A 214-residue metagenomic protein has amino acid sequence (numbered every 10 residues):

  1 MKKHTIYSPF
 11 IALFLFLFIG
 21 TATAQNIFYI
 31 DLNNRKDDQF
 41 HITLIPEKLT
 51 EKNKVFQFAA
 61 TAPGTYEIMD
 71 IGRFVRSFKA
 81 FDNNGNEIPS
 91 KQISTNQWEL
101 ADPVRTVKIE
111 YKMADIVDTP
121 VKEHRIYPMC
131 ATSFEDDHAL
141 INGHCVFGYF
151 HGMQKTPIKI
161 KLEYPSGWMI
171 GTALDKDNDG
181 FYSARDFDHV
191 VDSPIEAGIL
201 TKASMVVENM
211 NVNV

Functional and structural regions predicted by a protein language model:
M1-F28: Bacterial Sec-dependent N-terminal signal peptides
I6-P9, N33, N84: Intrinsic disorder/low-complexity detector
T23-Q25, D37, E51, K155 (+1 more regions): Sequence-level motif detector for i,i+2 pairs with an aromatic at +2
Q25-T61, L140-C145: Early extracytoplasmic/domain-onset interaction patches
D37, E51, T61-P63, T95 (+2 more regions): A generic structural motif
I45, M69-S77, F81-V214: Non-catalytic architectural context of zinc metalloproteases
T50-R76, E123: Surface-exposed, glycine/proline- and aromatic-rich loop segments on solvent-exposed faces across compartments
